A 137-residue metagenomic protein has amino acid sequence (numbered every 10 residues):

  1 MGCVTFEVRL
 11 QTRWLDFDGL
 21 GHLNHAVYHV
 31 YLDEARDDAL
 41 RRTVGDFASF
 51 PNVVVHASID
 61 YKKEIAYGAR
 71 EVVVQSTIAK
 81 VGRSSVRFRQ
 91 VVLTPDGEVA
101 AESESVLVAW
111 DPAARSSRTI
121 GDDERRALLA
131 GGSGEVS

Functional and structural regions predicted by a protein language model:
M1-V73, A79-S137: Terminal targeting signals and extreme-terminal segments of soluble enzymes
